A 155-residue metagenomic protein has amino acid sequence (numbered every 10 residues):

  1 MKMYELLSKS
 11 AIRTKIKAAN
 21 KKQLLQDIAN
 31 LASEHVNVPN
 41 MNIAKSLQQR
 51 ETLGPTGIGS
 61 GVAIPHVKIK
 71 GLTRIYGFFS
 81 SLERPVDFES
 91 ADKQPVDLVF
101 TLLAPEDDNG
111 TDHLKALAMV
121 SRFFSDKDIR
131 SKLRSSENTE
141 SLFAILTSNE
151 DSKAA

Functional and structural regions predicted by a protein language model:
M1-A155: Cytosolic covalent-transfer regions centered on His/Cys nucleophiles that carry phosphoryl or persulfide groups
